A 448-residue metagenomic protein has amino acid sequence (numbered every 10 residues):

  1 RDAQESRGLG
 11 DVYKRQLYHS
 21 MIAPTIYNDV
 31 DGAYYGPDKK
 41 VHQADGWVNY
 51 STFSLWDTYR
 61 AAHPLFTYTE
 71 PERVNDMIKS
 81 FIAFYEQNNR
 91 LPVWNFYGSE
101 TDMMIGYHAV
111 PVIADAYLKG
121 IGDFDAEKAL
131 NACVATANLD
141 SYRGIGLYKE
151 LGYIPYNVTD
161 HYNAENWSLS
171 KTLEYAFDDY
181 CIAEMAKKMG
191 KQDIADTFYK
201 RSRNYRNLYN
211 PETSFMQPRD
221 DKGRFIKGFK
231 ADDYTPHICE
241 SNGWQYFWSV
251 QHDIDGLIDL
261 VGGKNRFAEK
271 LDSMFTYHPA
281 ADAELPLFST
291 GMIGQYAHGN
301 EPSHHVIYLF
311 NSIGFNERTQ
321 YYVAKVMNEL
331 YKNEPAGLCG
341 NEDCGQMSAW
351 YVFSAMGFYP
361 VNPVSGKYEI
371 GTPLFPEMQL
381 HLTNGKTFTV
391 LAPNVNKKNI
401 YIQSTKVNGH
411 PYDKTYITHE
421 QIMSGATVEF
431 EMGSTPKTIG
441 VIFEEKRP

Functional and structural regions predicted by a protein language model:
D2-L9, Y13: Single conserved hydrophobic/aromatic residue that forms the stacking wall/gate of nucleotide- or nucleobase-binding
K14-T58, A62, T69-D140: N-terminal core-entry segment
H19, A23, A116, A355 (+3 more regions): Structured loops at beta-to-helix junctions and adjacent beta-edge loops in soluble globular domains
D45-R60, Y68-T69, V110, G120-T389 (+3 more regions): Active-site core of glycosidic bond-cleaving carbohydrate-active enzymes
T383, V407-H410: Short strand-turn-strand beta-turns centered on an Asx-Gly dipeptide
K398-S404: Beta-strand-rich binding/interaction modules
D413-T418: Short, solvent-exposed S/T- and G/P-enriched segments that are highly enriched in secreted/extracellular and lumenal
H419-P448: C-terminal beta-strand-rich structural cap/linker in extracellular carbohydrate-active enzymes
